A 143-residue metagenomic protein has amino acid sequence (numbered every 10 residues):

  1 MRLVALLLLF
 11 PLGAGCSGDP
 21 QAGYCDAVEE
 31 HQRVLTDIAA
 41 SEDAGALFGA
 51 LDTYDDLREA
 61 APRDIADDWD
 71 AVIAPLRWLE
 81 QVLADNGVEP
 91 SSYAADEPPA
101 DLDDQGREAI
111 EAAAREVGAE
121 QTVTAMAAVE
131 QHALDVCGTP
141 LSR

Functional and structural regions predicted by a protein language model:
M1-A14: Sec-dependent bacterial lipoprotein signal peptides
G15-P20, G138: Bacterial signal peptide processing site
A22-C25, E29: Juxtamembrane membrane-water interface segments immediately C-terminal to a transmembrane helix
E30-A40, A46, Y93-R143: C-terminal amphipathic alpha-helix
H31-V88: Alpha-helical segments in soluble extracytoplasmic regions
